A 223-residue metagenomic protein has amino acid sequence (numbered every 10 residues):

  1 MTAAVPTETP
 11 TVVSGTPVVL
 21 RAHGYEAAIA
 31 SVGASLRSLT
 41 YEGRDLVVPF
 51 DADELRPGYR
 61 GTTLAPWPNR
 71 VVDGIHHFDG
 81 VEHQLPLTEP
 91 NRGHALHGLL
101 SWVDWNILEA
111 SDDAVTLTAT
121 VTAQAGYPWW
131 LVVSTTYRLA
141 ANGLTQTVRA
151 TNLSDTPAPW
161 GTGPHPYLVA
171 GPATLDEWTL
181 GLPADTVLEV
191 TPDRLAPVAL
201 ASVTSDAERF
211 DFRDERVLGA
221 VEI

Functional and structural regions predicted by a protein language model:
M1-L85: Beta-strand-rich N-terminal accessory domains
A4-P6, P157, Y167-I223: Active-site/ligand-binding surface loops and adjacent short beta/alpha elements that line catalytic pockets across
A4-T7, P86-A141: Extended, loop-rich substrate-binding clefts of extracytoplasmic carbohydrate-active enzymes
V12-S14, H23, G33, R70 (+4 more regions): Residues that act as N-cap/strand-start positions at coil-to-secondary-structure junctions
V18, R37, V115, L144-Q146: Hydrophobic residues embedded in beta-strands of well-ordered beta-sheets
A27, A119-P166, G171: Acidic, contiguous internal or C-terminal segments within carbohydrate-active enzymes that form a structured patch used
D45-G58, V81-D104, D176-T186, V190-A201: Glycine-rich, pocket-lining loop/helix-strand segments that form or immediately flank
R70, G74-P90, D176-T179, E215-I223: Surface-exposed interaction patch
